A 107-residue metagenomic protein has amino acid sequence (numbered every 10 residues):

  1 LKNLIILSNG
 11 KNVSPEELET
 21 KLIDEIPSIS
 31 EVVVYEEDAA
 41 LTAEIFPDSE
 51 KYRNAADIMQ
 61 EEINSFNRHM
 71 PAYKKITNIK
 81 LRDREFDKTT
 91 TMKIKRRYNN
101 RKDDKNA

Functional and structural regions predicted by a protein language model:
L1-K74, E85: AMP-binding/adenylate-forming catalytic core of the ANL superfamily
K21, K102-D103: Amphipathic, positively biased hydrophobic alpha-helical segments used for protein targeting and membrane insertion
N64-N67, D103-A107: A short N-terminal helical cap/helix-turn-helix that marks the beginning of AMP-binding/adenylate-forming
R82-K102: Flexible lysine-rich "adenylation lid" loop at the C-terminal edge of ANL adenylation domains
